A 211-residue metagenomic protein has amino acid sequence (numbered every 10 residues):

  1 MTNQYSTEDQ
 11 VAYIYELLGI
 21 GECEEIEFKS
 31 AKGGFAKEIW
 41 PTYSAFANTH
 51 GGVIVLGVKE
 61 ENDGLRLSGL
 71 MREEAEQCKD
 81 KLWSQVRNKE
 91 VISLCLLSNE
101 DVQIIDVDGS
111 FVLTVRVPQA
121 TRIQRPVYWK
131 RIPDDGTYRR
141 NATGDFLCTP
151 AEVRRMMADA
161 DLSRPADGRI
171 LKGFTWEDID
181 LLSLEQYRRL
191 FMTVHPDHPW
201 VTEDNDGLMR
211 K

Functional and structural regions predicted by a protein language model:
M1-K211: Conserved N-terminal catalytic/coupling substructures associated with nucleotide/phosphate chemistry
